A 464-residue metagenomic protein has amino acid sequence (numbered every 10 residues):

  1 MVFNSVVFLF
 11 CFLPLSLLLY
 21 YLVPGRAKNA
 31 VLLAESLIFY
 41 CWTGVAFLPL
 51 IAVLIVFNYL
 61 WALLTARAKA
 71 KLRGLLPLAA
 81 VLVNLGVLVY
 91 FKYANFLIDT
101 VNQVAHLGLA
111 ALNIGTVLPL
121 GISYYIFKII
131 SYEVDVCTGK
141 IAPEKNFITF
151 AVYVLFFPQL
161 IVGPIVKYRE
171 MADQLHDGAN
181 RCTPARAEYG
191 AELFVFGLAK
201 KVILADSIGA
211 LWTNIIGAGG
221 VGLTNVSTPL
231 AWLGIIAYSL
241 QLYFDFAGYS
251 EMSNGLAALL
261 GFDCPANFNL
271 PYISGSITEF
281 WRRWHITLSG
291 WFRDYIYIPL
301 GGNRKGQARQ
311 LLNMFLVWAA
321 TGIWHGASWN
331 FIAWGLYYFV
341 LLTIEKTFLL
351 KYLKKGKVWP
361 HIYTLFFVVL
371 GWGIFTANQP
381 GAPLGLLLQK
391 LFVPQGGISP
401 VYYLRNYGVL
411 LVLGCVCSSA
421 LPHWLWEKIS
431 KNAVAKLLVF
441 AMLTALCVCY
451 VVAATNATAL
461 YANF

Functional and structural regions predicted by a protein language model:
M1-N463: Membrane-embedded transmembrane alpha-helical bundles that form the catalytic cores of multi-pass lipid-modifying
